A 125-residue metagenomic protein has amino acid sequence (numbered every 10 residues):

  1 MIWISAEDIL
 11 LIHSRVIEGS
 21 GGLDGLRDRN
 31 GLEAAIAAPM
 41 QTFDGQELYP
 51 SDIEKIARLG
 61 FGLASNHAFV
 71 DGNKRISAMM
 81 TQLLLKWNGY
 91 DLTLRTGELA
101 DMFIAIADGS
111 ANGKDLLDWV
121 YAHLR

Functional and structural regions predicted by a protein language model:
M1-R125: FIC/Doc superfamily catalytic core
